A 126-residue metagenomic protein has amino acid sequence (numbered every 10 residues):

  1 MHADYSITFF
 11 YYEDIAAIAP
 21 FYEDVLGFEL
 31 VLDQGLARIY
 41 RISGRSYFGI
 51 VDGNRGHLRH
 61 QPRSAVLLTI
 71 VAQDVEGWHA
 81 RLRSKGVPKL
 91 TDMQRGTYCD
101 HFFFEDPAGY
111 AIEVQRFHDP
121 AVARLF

Functional and structural regions predicted by a protein language model:
M1-A19, V66-L68, H118-F126: N-terminal beta-strand motif that seeds the catalytic metal site of vicinal oxygen chelate
D4-E13, R41-I42, L58-R83, D100-E105 (+1 more regions): Vicinal oxygen chelate
A16-V25, F102, A111: Conserved active-site alpha-helix within GNAT-family acetyltransferase domains
P20, D24, G77-S84, P88: Replace "anionic and nucleotidyl ligands
G27-D33, P88-M93: Short secondary-structure junctions
E29-R63, A111-F117: Conserved short beta-strand elements that form part of the metal-binding/catalytic scaffold of enzyme active sites
R83-F126: Vicinal oxygen chelate
